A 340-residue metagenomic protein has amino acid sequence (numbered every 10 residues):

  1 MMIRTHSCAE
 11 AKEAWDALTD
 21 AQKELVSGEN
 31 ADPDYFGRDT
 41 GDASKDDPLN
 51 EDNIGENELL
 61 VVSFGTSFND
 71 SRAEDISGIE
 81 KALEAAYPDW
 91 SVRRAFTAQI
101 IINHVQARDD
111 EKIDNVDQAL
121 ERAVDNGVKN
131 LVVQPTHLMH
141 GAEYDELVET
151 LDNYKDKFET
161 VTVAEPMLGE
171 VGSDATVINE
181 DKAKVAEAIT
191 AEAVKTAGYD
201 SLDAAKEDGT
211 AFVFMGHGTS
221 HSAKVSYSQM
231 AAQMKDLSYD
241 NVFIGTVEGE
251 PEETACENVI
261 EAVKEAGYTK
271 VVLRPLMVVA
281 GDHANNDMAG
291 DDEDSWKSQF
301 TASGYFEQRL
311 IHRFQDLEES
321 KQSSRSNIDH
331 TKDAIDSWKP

Functional and structural regions predicted by a protein language model:
M1-S44: Beta-rich interaction/scaffold domains
S27-V272, M277-P340: Extended amphipathic ligand-handling, pore-lining, and cofactor/metal-binding catalytic surfaces
